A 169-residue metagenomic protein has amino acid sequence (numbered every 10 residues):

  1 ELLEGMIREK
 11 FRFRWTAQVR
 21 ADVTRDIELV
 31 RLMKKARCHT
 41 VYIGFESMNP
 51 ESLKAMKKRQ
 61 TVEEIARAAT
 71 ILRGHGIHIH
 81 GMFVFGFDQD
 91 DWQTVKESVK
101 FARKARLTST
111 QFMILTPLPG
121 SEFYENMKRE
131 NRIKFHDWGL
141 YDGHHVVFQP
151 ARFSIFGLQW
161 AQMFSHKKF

Functional and structural regions predicted by a protein language model:
L3, I7-F169: A structural motif corresponding to the C-terminal lobe/cap of the Radical SAM core domain
